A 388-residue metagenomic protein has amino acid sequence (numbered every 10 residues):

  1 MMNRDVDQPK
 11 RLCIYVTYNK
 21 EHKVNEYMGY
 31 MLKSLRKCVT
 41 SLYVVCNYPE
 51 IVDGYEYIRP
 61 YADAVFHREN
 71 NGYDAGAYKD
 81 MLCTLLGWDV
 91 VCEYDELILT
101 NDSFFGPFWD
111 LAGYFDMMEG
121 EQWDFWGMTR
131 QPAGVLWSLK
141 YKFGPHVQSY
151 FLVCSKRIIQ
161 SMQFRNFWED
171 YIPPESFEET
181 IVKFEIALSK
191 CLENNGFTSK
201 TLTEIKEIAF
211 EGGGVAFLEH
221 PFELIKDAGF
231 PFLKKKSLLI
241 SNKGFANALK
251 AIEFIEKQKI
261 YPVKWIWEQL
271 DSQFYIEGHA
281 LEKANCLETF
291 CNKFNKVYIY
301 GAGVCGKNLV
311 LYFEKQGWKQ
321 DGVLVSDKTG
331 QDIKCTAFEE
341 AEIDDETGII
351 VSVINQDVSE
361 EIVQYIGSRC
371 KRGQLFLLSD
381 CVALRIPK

Functional and structural regions predicted by a protein language model:
M1-E282: ER/Golgi luminal nucleotide-sugar-dependent glycosyltransferases, focusing on the catalytic module
F274-K388: Hydrophobic, well-ordered beta-alpha structural blocks that scaffold small-molecule cofactor pockets
